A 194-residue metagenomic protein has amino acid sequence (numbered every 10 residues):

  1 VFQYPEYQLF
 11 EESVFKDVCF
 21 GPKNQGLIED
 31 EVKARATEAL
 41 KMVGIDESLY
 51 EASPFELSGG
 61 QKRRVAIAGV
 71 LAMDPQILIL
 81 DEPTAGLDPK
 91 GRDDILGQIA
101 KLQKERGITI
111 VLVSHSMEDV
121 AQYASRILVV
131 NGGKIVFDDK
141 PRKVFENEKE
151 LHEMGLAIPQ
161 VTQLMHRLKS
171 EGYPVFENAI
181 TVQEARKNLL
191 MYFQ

Functional and structural regions predicted by a protein language model:
E31-S48: Conserved ABC ATPase "signature" region
S53-L57, Q61: Conserved ABC ATPase signature
I67: Hydrophobic anchor residue at the start of the ABC signature
D74: Conserved catalytic motifs of ABC-family nucleotide-binding domains
L78-D81: Catalytic Walker B motif of ABC-type/P-loop ATPase nucleotide-binding domains
V120-Q122: A short, surface-exposed alpha-helical micro-motif characterized by mixed small hydrophobic and charged/polar residues
G132-G133: Conserved ABC ATPase "signature" C-loop
